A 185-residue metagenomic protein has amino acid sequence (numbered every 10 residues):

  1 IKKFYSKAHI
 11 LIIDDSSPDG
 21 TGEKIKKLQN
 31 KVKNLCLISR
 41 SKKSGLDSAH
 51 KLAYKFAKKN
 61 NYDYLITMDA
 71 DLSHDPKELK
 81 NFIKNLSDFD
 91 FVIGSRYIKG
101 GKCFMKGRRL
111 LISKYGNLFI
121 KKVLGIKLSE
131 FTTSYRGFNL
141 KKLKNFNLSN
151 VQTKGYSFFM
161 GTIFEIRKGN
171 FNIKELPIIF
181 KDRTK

Functional and structural regions predicted by a protein language model:
I1, K7-S17, I38-S39, M68: Short beta-strand/loop segment that forms part of the nucleotide-sugar
H9, N34-C36, K127, N172-K174: Conserved beta-strand segments of alpha/beta enzyme cores
D14-E23, L72: A conserved acidic beta->alpha catalytic loop
T21-L35: Conserved N-terminal glycine/acidic-rich loop preference
I38-K59, Y64, P76-Y156, D182-K185: Acceptor/aglycone-binding surface of glycosyltransferases and processive sugar-polymer synthases
A53, D71, N139, I166 (+1 more regions): Residue-level signature of catalytic and energy-coupling elements of molecular machines, predominantly ATP/GTP-dependent
N150-K154, I163-F180: Catalytic donor-sugar/metal-binding loop of nucleotide-sugar-dependent glycosyltransferases
